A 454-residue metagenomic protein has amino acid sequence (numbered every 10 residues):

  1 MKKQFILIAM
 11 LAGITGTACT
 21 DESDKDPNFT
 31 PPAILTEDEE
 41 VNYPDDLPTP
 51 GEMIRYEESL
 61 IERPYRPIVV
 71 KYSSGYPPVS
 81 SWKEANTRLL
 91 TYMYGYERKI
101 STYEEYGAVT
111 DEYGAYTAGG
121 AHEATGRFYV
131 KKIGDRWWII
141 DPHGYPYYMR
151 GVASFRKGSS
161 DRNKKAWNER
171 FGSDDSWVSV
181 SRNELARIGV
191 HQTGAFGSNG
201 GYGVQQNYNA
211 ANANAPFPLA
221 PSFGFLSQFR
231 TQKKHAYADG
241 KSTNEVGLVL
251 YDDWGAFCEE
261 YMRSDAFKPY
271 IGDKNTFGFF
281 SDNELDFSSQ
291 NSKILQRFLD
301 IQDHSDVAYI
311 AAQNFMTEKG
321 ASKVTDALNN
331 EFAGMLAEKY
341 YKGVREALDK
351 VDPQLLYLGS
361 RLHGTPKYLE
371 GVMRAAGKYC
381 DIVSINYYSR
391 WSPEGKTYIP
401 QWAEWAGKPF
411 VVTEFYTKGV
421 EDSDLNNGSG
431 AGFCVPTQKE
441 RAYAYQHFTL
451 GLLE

Functional and structural regions predicted by a protein language model:
M1-T17: Sec-dependent bacterial lipoprotein signal peptides
T15-L47: Bacterial Sec-dependent N-terminal signal peptides
R63-A213, Q228-N275, K323, A327-N330 (+1 more regions): Active-site-adjacent substrate/metal-binding segments within catalytic domains of carbohydrate-active enzymes
D135-R136, Y145, A186-A195, A213-A220 (+5 more regions): Loop/turn elements at helix/coil->beta-strand transitions in domains of secreted/extracellular proteins
P142, G240-V249, G272-G371: Polysaccharide-binding and catalytic clefts of secreted carbohydrate-active enzymes
G194, K274-G278, D282-E284, T413-F415 (+1 more regions): Substrate-binding cleft of secreted/luminal carbohydrate-active enzymes
R230-G247, V324-L328, G364, L369 (+1 more regions): Active-site clefts of carbohydrate-active enzymes
E331-E346, K350-G428: Glycoside hydrolase catalytic-domain groove-lining segments
